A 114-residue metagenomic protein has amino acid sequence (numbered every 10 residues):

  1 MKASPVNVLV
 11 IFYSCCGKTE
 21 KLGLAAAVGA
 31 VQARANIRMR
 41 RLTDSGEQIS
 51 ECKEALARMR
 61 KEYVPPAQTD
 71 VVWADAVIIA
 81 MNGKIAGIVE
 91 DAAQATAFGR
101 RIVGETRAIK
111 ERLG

Functional and structural regions predicted by a protein language model:
M1-A92, T96-L113: N-terminal beta1-alpha1-beta2 submodule of the flavodoxin-like/Rossmannoid cofactor-binding fold
